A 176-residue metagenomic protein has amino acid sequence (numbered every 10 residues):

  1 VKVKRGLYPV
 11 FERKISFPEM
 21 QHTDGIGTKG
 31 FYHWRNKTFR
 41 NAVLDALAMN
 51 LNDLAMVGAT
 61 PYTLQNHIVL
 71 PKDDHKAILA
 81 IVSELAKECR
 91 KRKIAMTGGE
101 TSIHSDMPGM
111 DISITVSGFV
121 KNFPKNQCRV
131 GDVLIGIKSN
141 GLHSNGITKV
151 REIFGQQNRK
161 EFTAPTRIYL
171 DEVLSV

Functional and structural regions predicted by a protein language model:
V1-V176: Helix-biased detector of long, well-ordered alpha-helical tracts
